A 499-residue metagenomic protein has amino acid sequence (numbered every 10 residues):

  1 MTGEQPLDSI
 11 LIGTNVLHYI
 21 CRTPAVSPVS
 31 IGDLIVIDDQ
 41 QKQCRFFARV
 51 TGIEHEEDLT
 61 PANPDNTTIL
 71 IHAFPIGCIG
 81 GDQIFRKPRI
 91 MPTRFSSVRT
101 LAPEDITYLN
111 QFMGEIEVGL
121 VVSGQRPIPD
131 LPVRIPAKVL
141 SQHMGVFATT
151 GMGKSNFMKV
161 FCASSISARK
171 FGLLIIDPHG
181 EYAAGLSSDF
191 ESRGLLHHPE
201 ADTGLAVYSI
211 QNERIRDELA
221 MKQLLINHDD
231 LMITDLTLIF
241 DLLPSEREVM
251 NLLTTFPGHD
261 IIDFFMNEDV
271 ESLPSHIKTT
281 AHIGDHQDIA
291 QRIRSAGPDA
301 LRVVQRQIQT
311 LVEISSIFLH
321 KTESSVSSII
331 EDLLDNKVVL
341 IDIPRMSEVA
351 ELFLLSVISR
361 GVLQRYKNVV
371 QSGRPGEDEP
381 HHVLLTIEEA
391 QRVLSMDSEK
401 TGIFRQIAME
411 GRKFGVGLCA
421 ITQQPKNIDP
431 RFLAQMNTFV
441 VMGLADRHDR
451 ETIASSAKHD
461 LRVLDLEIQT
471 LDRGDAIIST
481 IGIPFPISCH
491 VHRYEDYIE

Functional and structural regions predicted by a protein language model:
M1-T107: Long, basic/Gly/Ser/Thr-rich N-terminal segments that mediate initial subcellular attachment or targeting
A73, G81-L140, C489: P-loop NTP-binding catalytic core
E117-I210, T401, P430, I478: Glycine-rich phosphate-binding loop of nucleotide-binding enzymes
S165-S167, G361-K367, Q371, F404-C419 (+1 more regions): Substrate-engagement module of ASCE P-loop NTPases
K170-L174, D335-V338, P380-L384, F414-C419: Loop/turn-to-beta-strand initiation segments
G180-S192, Y208-Q406, L471-P484: P-loop NTPase motor domains
I407-H490: Conserved ATP-driven motor cores of ASCE-family P-loop NTPases powering translocation/secretion/packaging/pilus
